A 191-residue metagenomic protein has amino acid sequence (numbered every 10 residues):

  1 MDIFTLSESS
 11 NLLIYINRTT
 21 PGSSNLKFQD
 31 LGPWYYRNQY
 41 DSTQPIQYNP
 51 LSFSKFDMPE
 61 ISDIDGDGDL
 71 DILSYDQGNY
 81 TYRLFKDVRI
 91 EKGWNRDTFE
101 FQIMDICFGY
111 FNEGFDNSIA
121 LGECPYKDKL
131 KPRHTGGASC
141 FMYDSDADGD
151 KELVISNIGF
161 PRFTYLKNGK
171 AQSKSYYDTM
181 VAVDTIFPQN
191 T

Functional and structural regions predicted by a protein language model:
M1, K55-I64, G136-S145: Beta-propeller blade termini
M1-S7, G66-D76, A147-N157: Acidic/hydrophobic-patterned starts of short beta strands in beta-sheet-rich repeat architectures
T5-S7, I16, D30-Y36, K55-E60 (+1 more regions): A charged, solvent-exposed segment within the mature domains of Sec-exported extracytoplasmic proteins
S7-S10, Q77-G78, G136, I158-P161: Short loop/turn segments that connect beta-strands within the blades of beta-propeller domains, predominantly WD40
N11-I16, Y80-F85, P161-L166: Structural motif
R18-S54, R89-T135, G169-T191: Blade-edge motifs of beta-propeller repeat domains
R18-T20, S62-D69, V88-I90, D144-D150 (+1 more regions): Calcium-coordinating acidic loop motifs
Y126-H134, Y143, K151-V154, I158 (+2 more regions): Long, internal scaffold/assembly segments composed of regular secondary structure
